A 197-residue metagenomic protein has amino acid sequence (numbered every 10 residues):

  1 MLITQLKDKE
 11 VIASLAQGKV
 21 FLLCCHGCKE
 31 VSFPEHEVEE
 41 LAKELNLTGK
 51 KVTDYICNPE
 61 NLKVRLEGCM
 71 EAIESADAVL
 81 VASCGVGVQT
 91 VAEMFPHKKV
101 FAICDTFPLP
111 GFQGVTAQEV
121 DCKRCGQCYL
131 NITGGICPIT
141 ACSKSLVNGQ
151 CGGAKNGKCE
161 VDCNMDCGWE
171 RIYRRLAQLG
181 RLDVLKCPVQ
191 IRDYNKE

Functional and structural regions predicted by a protein language model:
M1-P59, E67-V79, Q89-I132, I136-E197: Iron-sulfur (Fe-S) cluster-binding modules
V81-G85: N-terminal glycine-rich "phosphate-gripper" loop used for MgATP/nucleotide binding and carboxylate activation
